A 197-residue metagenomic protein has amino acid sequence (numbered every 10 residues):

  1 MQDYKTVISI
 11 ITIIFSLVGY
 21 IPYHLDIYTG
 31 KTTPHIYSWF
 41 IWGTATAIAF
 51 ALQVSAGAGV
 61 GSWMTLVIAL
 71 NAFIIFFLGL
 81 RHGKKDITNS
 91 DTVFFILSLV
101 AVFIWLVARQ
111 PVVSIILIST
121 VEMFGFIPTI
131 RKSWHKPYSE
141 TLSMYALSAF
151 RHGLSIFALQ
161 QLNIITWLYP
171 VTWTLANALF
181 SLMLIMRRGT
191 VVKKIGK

Functional and structural regions predicted by a protein language model:
M1-K197: Alpha-helical membrane-protein topology signature
